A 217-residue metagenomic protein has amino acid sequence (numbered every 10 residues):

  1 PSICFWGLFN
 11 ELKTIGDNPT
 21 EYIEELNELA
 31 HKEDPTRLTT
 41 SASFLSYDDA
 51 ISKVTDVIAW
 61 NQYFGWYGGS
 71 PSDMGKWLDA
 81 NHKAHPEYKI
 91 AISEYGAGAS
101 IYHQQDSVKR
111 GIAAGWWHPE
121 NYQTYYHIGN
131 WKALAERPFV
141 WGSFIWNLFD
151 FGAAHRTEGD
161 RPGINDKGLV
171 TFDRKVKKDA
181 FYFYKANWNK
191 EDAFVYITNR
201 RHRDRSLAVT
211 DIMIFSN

Functional and structural regions predicted by a protein language model:
P1-N217: Extended substrate-binding grooves/exosites of carbohydrate-active enzymes
